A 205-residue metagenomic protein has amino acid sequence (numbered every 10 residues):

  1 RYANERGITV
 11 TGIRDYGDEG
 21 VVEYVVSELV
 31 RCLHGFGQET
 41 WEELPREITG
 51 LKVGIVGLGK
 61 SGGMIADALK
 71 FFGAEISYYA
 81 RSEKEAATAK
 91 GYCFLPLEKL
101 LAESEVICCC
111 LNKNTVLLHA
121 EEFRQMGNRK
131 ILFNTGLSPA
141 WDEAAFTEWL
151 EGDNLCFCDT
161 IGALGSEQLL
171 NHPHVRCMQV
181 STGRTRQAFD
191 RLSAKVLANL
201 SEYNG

Functional and structural regions predicted by a protein language model:
R1-T40, F157: Phosphate/diphosphate ligand-binding glycine-rich loop within oxidoreductases
E5-T9, T88-L97, L170-Q179: Active-site regions of enzymes building and remodeling cell-envelope glycoconjugates
Y24-E47, R191-A198, E202: A charged, well-structured terminal subsegment
G35-I65: Glycine-rich NAD(P)-binding loop of Rossmann-like domains
A68-L69, M126: Aromatic pocket-lining residues of Rossmann-like dinucleotide-binding sites
F71-A89: NAD(P)-binding Rossmann-fold cofactor-contacting core
E83-Q168: Rossmann-like adenosine-cofactor binding region
C158-N204: Adenosine-phosphate binding glycine-rich loop
